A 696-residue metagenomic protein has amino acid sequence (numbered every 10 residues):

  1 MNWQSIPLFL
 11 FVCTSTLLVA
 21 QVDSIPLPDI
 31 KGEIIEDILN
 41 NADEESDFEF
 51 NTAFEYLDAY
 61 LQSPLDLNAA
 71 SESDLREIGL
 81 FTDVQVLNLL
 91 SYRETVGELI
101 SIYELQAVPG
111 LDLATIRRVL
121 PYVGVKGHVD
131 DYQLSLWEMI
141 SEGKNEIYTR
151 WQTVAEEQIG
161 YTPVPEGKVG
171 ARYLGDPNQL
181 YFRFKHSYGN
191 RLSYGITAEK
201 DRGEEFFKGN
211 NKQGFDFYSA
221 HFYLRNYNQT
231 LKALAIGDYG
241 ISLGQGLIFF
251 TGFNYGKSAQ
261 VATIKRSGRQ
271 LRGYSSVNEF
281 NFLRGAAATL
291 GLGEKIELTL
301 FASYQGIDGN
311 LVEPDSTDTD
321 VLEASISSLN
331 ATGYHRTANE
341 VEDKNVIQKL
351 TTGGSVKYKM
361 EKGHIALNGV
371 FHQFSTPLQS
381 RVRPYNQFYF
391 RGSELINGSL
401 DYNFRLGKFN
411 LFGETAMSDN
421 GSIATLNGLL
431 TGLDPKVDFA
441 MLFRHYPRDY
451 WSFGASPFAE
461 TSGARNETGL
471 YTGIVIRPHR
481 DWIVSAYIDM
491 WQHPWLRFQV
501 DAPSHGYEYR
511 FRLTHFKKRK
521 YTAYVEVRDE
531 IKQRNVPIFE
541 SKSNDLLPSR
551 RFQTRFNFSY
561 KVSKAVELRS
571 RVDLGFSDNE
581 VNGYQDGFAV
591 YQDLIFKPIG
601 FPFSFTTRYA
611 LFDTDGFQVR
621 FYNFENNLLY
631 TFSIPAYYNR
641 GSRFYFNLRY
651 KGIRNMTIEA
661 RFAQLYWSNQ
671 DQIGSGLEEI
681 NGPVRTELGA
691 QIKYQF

Functional and structural regions predicted by a protein language model:
M1-P26, F696: Bacterial Sec-dependent N-terminal signal peptides
Q21-L61: Long, low-complexity intrinsically disordered regulatory regions enriched in P/S/T/G and acidic residues that serve as
D43-D58, T95-E98, Q106-G143, L243 (+1 more regions): Alpha-helical interaction/regulatory segments in DNA maintenance proteins
N51-I100, V119-G124, K200, E204: Amphipathic, charged-and-aliphatic alpha-helical interface segments that function as noncatalytic docking
S135-K168, H186, N190-I196, A259 (+3 more regions): Transmembrane beta-strand segments of Gram-negative outer membrane beta-barrel proteins
G170-P177, N281-L283, E342-S380, Q387-F696: Exposed, low-structure sequence patches enriched in small/polar residues
E199-F217, R272-E279, E342-N345, A416-S418 (+1 more regions): Outer-membrane beta-barrel proteins
Q213-L271, S275-D308, L433-S452, F601-F617: Outer membrane beta-barrel
